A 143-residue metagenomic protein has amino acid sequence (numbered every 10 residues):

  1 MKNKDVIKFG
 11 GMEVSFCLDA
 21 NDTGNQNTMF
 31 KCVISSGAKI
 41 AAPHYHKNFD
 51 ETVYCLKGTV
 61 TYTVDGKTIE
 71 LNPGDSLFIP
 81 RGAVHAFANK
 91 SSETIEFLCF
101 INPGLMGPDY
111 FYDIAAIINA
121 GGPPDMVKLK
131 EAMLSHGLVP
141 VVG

Functional and structural regions predicted by a protein language model:
V6-I7, G66-V84: Short acidic-glycine-tyrosine-enriched beta hairpin
I7-P43, D50: A short glycine-rich, His/Asp/Glu-containing loop-to-beta-strand
E13, T59-T61, T68, V84 (+1 more regions): Structural motif
N25, R81-P108: Ligand-binding loop in jelly-roll beta-barrel domains
K31-S35, Y45-T63, F100-N102: Short, conserved beta-strand element in jelly-roll/cupin
I40-A41, T61, L77, R81-F87: Histidine-centered metal-chelating micro-motifs
A41-P43, V64-I69: Short beta-strand segments
Y112-G143: Acidic/histidine-enriched, glycine/proline-rich intrinsically disordered or flexible terminal extensions
